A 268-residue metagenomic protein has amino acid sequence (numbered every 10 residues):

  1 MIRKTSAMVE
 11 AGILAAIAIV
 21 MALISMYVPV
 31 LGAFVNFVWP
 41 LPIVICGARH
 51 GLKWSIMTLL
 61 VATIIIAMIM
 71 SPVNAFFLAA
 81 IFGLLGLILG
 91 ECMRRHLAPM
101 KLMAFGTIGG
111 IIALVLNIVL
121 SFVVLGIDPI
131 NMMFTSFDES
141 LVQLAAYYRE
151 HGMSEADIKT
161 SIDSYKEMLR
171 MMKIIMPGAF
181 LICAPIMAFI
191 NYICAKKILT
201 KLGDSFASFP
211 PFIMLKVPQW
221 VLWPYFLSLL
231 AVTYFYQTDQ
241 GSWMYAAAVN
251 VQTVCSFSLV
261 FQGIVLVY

Functional and structural regions predicted by a protein language model:
M1-V61, S256: Hydrophobic transmembrane alpha-helices
V9-A15, L78-L125: Short helix-perturbing small/polar motifs within transmembrane alpha-helices
A18-A22, I66, L85, G109-N117 (+3 more regions): Alpha-helical transmembrane segments of multipass membrane proteins
L23-G32, T63-E91: Interfacial aromatic-anchored transmembrane helix boundaries in multi-pass membrane proteins
S121-M171: Membrane-interface interhelical loops and short interface/amphipathic helices in multi-pass inner-membrane
I162-I186: Individual transmembrane alpha-helix segments
L202-S258: Small-residue-rich helix-loop
V260-Y268: Transmembrane alpha-helical segments of integral membrane proteins
